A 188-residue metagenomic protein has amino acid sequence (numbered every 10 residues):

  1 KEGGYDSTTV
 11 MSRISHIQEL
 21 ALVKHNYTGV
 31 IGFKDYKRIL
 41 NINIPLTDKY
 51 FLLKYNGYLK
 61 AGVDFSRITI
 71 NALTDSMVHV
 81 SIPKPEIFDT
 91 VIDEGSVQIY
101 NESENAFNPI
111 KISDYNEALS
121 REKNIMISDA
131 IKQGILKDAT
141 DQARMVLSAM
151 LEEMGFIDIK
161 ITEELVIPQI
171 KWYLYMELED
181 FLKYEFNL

Functional and structural regions predicted by a protein language model:
K1-L188: Domain-level marker for long, solvent-exposed, non-transmembrane regions
